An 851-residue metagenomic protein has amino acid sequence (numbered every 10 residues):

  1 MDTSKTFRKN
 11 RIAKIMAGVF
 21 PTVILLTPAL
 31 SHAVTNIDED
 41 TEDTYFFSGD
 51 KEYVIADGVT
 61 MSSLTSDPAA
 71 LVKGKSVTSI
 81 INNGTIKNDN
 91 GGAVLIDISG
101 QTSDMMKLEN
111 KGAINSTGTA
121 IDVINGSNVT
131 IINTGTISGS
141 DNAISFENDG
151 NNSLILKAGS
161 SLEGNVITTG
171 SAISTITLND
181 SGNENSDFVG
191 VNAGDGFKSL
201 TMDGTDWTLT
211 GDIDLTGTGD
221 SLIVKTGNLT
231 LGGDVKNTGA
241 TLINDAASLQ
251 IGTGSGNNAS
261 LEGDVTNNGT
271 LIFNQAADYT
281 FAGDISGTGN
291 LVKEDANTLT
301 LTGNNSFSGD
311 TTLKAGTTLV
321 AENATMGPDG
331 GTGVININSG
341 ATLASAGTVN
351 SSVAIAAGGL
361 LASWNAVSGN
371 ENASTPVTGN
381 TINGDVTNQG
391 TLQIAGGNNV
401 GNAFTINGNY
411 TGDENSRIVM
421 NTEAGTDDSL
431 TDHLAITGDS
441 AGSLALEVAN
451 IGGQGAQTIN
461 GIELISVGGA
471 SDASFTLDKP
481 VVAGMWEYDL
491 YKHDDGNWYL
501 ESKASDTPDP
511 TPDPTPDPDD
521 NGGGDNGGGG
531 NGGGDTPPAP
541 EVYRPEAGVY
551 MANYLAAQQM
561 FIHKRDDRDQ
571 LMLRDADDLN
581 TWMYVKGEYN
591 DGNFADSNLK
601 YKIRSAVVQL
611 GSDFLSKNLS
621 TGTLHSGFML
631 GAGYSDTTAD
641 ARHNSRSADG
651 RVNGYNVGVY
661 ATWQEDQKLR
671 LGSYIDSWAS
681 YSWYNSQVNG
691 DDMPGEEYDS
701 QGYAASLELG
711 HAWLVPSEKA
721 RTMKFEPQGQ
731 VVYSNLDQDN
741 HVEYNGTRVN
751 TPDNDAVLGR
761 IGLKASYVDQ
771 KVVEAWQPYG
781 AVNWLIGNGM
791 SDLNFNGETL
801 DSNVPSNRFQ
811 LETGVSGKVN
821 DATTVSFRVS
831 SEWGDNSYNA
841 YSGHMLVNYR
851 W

Functional and structural regions predicted by a protein language model:
M1-A33: Gram-negative bacterial Sec-dependent N-terminal signal peptides
S4, G18, N36-D38, E42 (+4 more regions): Outer-membrane translocation/initiation segment of Type V secreted surface proteins
L30-N90, M202-V224, L299-T300, D575 (+1 more regions): N-terminal segments that cap or nucleate solenoid repeat domains
N36-Y45, S62-K73, N88-G100, N115-I124 (+7 more regions): Extracellular beta-strand/beta-solenoid scaffold signature
F47, I132, I137, D141 (+11 more regions): Extracellular beta-solenoid/beta-roll
G112, G135, G438, F614-S616 (+7 more regions): Residue-level signature of outer-membrane beta-barrel architecture
D519, D525-K719, V829-S830, D835-S842 (+1 more regions): Outer membrane beta-barrel translocator domains of Type V secretion systems
G658, Y744, R748-W851: Outer membrane beta-barrel transmembrane domains
